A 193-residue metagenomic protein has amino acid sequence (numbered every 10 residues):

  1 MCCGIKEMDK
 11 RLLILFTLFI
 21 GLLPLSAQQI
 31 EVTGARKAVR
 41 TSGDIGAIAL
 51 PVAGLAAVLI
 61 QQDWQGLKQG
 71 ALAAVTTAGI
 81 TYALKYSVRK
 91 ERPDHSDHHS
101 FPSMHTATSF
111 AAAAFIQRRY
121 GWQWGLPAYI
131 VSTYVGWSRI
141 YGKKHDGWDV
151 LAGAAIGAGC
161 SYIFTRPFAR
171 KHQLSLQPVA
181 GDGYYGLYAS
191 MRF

Functional and structural regions predicted by a protein language model:
M1-D9: N-terminal secretory signal peptides that target proteins for export/translocation
D9-G46, W64-Q65, T81-Y82, Y86-F193: Replace "edges of transmembrane helices
L50-A57: Hydrophobic core of alpha-helical transmembrane segments in multi-pass integral membrane proteins
V52, A73-T77, G153, G157: Hydrophobic alpha-helical membrane-embedded or membrane-associated segments
A53, Q69-G70, A113: Residues at structural and domain junctions
A57-T76: Interfacial segments of alpha-helical transmembrane regions
